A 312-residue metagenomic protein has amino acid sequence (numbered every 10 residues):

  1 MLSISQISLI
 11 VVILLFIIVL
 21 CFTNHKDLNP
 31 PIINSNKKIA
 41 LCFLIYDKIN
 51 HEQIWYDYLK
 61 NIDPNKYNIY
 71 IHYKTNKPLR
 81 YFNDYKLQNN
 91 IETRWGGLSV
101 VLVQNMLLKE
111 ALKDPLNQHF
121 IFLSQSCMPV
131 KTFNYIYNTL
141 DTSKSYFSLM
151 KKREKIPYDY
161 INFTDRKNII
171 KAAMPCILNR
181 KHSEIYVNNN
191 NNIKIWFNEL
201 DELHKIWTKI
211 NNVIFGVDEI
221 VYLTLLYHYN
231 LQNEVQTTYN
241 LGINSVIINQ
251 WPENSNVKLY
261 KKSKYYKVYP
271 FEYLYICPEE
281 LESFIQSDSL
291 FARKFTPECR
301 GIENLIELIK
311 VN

Functional and structural regions predicted by a protein language model:
L2-N312: ER/Golgi luminal nucleotide-sugar-dependent glycosyltransferases, focusing on the catalytic module
